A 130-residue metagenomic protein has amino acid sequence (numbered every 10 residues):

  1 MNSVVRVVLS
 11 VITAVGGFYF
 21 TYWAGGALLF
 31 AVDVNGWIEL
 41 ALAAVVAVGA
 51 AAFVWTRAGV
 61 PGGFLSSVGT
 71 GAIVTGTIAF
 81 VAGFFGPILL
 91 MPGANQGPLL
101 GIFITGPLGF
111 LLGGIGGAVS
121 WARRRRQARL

Functional and structural regions predicted by a protein language model:
M1-S3, R123-L130: Short, charged juxtamembrane terminal tails flanking transmembrane helices
V4-V8: Intrinsically disordered, low-complexity regions
L9-Y22, E39-W55, G63-P87, G97 (+1 more regions): Small-residue-enriched transmembrane alpha-helices
G25-I38, P92-L100: Membrane-helix interface and helix-disruption motif detector
W55-L65, P92, R125-A128: Membrane-helix interface/capping segments
